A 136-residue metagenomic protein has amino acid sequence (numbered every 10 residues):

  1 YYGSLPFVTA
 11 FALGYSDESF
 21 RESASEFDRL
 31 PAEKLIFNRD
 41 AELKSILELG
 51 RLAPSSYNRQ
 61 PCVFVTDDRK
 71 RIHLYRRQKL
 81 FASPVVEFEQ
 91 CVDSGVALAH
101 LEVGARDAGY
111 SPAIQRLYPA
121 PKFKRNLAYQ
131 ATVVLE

Functional and structural regions predicted by a protein language model:
Y1-E136: Acidic, surface-exposed loops and disordered segments
